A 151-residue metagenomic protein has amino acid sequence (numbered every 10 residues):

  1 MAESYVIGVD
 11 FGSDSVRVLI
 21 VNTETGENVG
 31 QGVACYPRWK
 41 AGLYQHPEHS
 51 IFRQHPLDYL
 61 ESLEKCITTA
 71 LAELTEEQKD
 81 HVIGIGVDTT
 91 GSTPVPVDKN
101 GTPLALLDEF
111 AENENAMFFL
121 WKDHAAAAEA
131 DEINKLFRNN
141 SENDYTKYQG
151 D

Functional and structural regions predicted by a protein language model:
A2-E3: Repeat-blade elements of multi-bladed beta-propeller folds
V6, F11-Q54, T102-E114, F118-L120: Short glycine-rich, Thr/Ser-proximal phosphate-binding strand/loop in the N-terminal lobe of ATP-dependent enzymes
Q45-E48, Q54-L57, K65-D151: Glycine-rich phosphate-binding/catalytic subdomain of phosphoryl-transfer and nucleotide/sugar-phosphate-processing
